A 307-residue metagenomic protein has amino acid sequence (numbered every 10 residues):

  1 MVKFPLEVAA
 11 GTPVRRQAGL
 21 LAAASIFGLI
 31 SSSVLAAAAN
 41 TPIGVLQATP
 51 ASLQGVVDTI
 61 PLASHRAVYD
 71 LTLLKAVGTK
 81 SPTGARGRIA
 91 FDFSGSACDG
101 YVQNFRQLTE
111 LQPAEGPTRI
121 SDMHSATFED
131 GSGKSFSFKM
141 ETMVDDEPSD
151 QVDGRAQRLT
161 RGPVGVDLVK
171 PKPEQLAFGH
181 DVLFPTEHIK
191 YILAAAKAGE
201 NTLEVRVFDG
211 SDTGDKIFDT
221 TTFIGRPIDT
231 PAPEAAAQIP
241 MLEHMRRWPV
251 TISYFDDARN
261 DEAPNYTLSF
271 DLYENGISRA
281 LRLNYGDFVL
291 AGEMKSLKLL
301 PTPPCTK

Functional and structural regions predicted by a protein language model:
F4-A22: Bacterial N-terminal signal peptides that target proteins for export
A22-S33: Bacterial N-terminal signal peptides
A36-G100, N104-E115: N-terminal cleavable signal peptides for secretion/export
D58-A63, D92-Y101, F128-K134, M241-E243 (+1 more regions): A short, structured loop/turn motif at beta-sheet edges
V68-L74, F105-E110, F138-M143, V250-D257: Short beta-strand segments that buttress and anchor functional surface loops
G87-S94, D122-E129, A156, L268-D271: Hydrophobic/aromatic beta-strand elements that line small-molecule binding cavities or substrate pockets in beta-rich
F105-Q157: Hydrophobic/aromatic-rich structural module bridging two neighboring secondary-structure elements via a short loop
K139-K307: Mature, soluble, non-transmembrane domains
